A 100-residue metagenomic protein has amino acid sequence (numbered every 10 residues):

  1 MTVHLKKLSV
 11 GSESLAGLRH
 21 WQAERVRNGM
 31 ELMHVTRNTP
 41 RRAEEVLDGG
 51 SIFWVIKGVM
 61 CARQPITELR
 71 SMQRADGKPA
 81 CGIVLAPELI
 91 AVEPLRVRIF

Functional and structural regions predicted by a protein language model:
M1-L15, H20: Short, extreme N-terminal leader segments that mark the start of a protein/domain
T2, K6, M30-E31, F53 (+1 more regions): Generic preference for well-ordered secondary structure
T2-K7, E44, K57, R63 (+1 more regions): Generic secondary-structure boundary/loop-capping signal
K6, Q22, N38, A91: Functionally constrained cores in energy, signaling, and assembly domains
L8-E13, K57-V59, E88: Histidine- and/or cysteine-centered catalytic micro-motif in compact active-site loops
L18, M30, R41-D48, P65-P79: Positively charged, polar, low-complexity stretches
A23-R63: Short, well-structured hydrophobic secondary-structure segments
A62-F100: Mid-chain, well-packed structural core segment of small domains
